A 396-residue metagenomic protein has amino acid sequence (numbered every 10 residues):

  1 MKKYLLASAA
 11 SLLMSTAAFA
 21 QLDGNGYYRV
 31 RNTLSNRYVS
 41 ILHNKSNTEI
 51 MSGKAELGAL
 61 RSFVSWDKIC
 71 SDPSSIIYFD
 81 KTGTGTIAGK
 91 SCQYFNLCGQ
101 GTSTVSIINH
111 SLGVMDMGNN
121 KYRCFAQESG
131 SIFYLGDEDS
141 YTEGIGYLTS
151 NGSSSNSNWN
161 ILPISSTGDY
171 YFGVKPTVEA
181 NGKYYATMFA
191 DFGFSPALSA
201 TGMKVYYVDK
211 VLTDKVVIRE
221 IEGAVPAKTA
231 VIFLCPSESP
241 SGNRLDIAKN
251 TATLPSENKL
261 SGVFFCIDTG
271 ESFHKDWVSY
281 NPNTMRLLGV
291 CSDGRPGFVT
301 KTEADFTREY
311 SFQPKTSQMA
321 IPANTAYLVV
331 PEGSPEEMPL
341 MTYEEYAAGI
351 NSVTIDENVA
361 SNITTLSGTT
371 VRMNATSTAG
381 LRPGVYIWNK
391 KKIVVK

Functional and structural regions predicted by a protein language model:
M1-Y4, K396: Positively charged n-region of N-terminal signal peptides that target proteins for export
S8-S15: Bacterial N-terminal signal peptides
T16-A20: Sec/Tat signal peptide C-region and signal peptidase I cleavage site
Q21-G53, A59-L60, S65-G144, S150-Y170: Extracellular glycan-recognition/adhesion modules and their associated mucin-like linkers
N25-G26, A227, L381-Y386: A glycine-anchored, Pro-Gly-centered beta-turn/N-cap motif
G152-N156, I161-L198, E222-R295, T300-Y310 (+2 more regions): A short, polar beta-strand/turn micro-motif
Y346-K396: C-terminal outer-membrane/trafficking sorting elements
